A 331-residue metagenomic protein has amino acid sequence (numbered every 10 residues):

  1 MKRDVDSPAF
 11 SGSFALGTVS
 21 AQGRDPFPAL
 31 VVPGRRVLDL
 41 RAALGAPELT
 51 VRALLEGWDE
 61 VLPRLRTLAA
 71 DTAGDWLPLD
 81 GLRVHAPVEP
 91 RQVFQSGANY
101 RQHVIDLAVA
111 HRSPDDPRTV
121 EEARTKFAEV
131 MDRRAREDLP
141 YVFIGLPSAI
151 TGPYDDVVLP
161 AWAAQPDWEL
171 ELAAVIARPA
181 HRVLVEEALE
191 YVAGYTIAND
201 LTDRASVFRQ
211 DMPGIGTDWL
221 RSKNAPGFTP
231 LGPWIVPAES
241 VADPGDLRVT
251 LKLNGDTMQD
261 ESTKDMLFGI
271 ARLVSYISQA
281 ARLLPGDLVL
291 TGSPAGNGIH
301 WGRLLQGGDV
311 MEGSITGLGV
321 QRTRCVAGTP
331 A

Functional and structural regions predicted by a protein language model:
K2-V19, A53-L253, F268, V326: Active-site microenvironments in enzyme catalytic cores
R3-F14, T18-S20, R24-F27, V31-A42 (+3 more regions): Charged, cofactor-coupling segments
P26-R66: N-terminal cap/recognition module
P47-R52, F268-S278, P330-A331: Short, surface-exposed linear segments at secondary-structure transitions and domain or protein termini
E89, Q95, L284, Q306-G307: Residue-level recognition of short, solvent-exposed, well-ordered loop/turn junctions that link secondary-structure
L253-G255, G292, T316: Short strand-turn-strand beta-turns centered on an Asx-Gly dipeptide
G269-L304: A conserved acidic, glycine/proline-rich C-terminal tail/linker
